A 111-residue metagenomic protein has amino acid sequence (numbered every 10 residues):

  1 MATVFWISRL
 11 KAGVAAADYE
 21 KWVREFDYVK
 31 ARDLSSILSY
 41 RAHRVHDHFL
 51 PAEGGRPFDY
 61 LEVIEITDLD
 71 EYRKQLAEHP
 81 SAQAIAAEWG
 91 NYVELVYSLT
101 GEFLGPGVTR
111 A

Functional and structural regions predicted by a protein language model:
M1-A111: Macromolecular interaction modules
